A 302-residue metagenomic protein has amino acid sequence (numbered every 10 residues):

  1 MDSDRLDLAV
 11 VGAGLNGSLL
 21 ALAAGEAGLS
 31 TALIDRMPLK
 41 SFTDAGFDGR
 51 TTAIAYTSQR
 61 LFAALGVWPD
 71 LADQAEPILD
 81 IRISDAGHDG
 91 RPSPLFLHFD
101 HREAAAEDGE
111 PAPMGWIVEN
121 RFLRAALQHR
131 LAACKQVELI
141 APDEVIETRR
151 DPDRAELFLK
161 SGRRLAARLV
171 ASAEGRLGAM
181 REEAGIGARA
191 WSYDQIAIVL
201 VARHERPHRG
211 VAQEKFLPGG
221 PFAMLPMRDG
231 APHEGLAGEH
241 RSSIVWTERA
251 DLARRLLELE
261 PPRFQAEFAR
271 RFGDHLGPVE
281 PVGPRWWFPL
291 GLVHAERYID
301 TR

Functional and structural regions predicted by a protein language model:
D2-D4, Q74-E183, W191-I196, L252: Conserved N-terminal helical subregion
L6-L33: N-terminal Rossmann-like FAD-binding beta1-loop-alpha1 element of flavoenzymes
N16, L39, L177: Conserved Rossmann-like nucleotide-cofactor binding loop
G25-R50: Glycine-rich FAD pyrophosphate-binding loop
G46-H88: N-terminal FAD cofactor-binding segment of flavoenzymes
L97-D100, L217-L292: Conserved FAD/dinucleotide-binding core of flavoprotein oxidoreductases
L177-Q213, G220-F222, A250-L252, F268-F272: Central beta-strand plus flanking loop segment that forms part of the substrate or channel wall within the catalytic
F288-R302: FAD-binding beta-loop-beta segment adjacent to the flavin cofactor pocket
